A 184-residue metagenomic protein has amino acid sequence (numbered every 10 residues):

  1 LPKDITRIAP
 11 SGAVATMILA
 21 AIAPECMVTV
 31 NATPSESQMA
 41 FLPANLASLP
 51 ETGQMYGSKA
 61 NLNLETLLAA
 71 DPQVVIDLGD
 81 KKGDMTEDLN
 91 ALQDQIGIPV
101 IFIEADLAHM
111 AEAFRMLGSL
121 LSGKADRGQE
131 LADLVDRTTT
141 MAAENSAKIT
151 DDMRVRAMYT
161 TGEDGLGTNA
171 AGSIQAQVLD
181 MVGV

Functional and structural regions predicted by a protein language model:
L1, S48-N61, P99-M110: A structural signal for short loop-to-beta-strand junctions that line the ligand-binding cleft of periplasmic/secreted
L1-I22: Conserved H-X4-D acyltransferase segment
A15-A70, V74-G83: A short, structured surface patch at a secondary-structure boundary
A23-E25, Q95-I96, V182-G183: Short, structured coil segments at secondary-structure junctions
A32-S35, G79-K82, A105-D106, G162-G165 (+1 more regions): Short coil/turn segments
Y56, T168-V184: Alpha-helical, coiled-coil/dimerization segments enriched in small aliphatic residues
E87-G167: Extracytoplasmic substrate-binding proteins
